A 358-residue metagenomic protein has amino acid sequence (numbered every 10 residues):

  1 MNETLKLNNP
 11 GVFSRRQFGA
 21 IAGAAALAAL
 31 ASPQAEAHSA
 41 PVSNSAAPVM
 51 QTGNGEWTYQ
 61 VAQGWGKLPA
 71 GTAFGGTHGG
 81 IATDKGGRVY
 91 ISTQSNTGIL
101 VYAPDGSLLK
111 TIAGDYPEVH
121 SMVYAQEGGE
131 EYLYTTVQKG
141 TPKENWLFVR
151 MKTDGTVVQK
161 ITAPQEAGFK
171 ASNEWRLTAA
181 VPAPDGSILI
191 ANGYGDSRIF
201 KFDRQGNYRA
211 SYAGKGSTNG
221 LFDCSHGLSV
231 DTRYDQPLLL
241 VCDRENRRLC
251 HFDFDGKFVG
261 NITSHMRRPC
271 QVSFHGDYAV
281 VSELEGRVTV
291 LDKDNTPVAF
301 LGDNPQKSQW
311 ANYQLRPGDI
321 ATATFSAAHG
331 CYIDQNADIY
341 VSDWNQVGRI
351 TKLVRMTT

Functional and structural regions predicted by a protein language model:
M1-F13, A24: N-terminal secretory signal peptides
A40-Q63: Blade/loop signatures of beta-propeller domains
Q63-Q94: Beta-strand-rich domains and repeat architectures in extracellular enzymes and scaffolds, especially beta-propellers
A73-K85, Y116-G128, E166-D185, S217-L238 (+4 more regions): Beta-rich, blade/repeat-based domains predominating in secreted/periplasmic proteins but also intracellular
R88-Y90, Y132-Y134, I188-L189, L238-L240 (+2 more regions): Conserved beta-propeller blade signature
P104-E130, V137-Q138: Blade-loop segments of beta-propeller domains
T135-P184: Asp-box/WD-like beta-propeller blade repeats and closely related beta-sheet repeat scaffolds
A327-T358: Blade-level signature of beta-propeller repeat domains, shared across WD40, Kelch, NHL, RCC1 and BNR/Asp-box propellers
